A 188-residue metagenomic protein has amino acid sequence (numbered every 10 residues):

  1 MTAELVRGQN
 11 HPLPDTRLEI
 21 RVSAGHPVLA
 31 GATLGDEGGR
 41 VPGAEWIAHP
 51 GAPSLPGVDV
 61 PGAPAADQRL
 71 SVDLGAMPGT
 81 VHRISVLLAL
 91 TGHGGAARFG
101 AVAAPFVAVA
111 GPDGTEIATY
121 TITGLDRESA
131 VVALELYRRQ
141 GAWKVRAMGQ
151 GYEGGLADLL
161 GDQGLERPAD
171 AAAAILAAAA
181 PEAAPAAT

Functional and structural regions predicted by a protein language model:
M1-T188: Intrinsic-disorder/low-complexity signal
